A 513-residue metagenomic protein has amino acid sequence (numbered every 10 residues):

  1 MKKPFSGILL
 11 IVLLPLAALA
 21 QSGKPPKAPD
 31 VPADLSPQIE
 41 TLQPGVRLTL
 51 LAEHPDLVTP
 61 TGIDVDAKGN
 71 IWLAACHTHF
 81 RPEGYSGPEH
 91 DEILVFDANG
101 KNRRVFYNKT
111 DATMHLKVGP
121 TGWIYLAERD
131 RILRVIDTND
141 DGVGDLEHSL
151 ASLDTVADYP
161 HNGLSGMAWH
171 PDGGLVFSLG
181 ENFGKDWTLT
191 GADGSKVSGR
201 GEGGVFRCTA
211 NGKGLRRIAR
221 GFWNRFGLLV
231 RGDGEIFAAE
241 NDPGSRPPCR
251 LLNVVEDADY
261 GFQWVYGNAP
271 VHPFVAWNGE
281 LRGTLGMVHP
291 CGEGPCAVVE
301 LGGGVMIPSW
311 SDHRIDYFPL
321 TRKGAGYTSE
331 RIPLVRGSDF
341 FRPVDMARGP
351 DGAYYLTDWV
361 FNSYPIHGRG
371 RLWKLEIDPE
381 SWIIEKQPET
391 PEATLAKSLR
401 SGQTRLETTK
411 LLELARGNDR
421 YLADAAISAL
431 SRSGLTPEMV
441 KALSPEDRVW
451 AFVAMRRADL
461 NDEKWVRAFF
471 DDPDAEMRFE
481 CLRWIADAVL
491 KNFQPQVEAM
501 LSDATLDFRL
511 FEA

Functional and structural regions predicted by a protein language model:
M1-P4: Positively charged n-region of N-terminal signal peptides that target proteins for export
G7-A18: Bacterial N-terminal signal peptides
Q21-K397: Beta-propeller domains with acidic blade repeats across secreted/periplasmic ectodomains and cytosolic WD/CNH propellers
V65, L435-W450: Short linear, low-complexity motifs centered on an aromatic residue
G199, A219-F222, S245, H289-G292 (+13 more regions): Conserved structured core elements
R217-G221, G227, L412-G417, I427 (+1 more regions): Cofactor-pocket helix-loop regions in the catalytic cores of large enzyme subunits
E389-T404, R420-R432, R448-L460, K464-D471 (+3 more regions): Structural detector for internal amphipathic alpha-helices that build alpha-solenoid repeat scaffolds
K410-N418, E438-S444, A454, W465-P473 (+1 more regions): Alpha-solenoid HEAT/Armadillo-like helical repeat scaffolds in large eukaryotic proteins
